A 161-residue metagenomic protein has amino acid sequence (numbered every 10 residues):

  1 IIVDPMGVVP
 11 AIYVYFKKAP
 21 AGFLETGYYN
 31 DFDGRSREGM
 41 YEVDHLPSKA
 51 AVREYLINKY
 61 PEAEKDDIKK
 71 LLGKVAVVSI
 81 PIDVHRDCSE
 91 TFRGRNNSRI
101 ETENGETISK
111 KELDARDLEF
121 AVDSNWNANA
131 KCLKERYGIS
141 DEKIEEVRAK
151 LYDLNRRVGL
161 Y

Functional and structural regions predicted by a protein language model:
I1-P5: Membrane-penetrating hydrophobic segments
G7-G94: Betabetaalpha-Me/HNH-type nuclease active-site subdomain
R86-Y161: C-terminal, well-folded lobe of enzymatic/effector domains
